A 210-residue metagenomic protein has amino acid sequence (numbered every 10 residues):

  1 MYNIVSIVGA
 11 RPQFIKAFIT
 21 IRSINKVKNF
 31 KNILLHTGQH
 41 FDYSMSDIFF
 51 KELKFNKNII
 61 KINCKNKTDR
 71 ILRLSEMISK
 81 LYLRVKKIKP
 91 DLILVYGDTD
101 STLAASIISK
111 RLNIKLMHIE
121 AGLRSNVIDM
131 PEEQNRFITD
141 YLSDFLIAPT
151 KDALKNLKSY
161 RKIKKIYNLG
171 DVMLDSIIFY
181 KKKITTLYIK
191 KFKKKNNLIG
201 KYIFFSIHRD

Functional and structural regions predicted by a protein language model:
V5-V8, F14-N25, F49, K61-K162: Active-site and donor-binding regions of nucleotide-sugar-utilizing enzymes
A10, G38, G122, R209: Residue-level signal for short, function-critical loop segments
V27-I33: A generic structural motif
I33-Q39: Short internal beta-strands
L34, I59-K61, L116, I166-N168: Conserved beta-strand scaffold positions in the cores of enzyme catalytic domains, especially in NTP/NDP-utilizing
H40-N56: N-terminal beta-loop-helix "entrance" segment that forms/cooperates in small-molecule cofactor or anionic ligand
H40-S44, K65, L142-D210: A nucleotide-sugar donor-handling region in carbohydrate enzymes
